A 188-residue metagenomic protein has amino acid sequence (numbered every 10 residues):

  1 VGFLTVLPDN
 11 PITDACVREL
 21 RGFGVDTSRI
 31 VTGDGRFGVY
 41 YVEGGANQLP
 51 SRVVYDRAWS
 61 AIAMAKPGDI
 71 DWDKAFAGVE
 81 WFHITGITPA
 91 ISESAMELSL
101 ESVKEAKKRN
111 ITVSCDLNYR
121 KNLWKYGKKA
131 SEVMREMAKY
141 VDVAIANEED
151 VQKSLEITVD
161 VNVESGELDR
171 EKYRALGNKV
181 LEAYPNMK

Functional and structural regions predicted by a protein language model:
V1, T27, V113-S114, I145: Hydrophobic beta-strand scaffold residues
L4-G86: Conserved N-terminal subdomain of the carbohydrate kinase-like
R21, L100, K104-K108, A138: Anion (oxyanion) recognition and catalysis
A58, I87, N118-N122, E149: Active-site beta-loop-alpha junctions enriched in small/polar residues
D69-I70, M96-E101, G127-R135: Charged helix-capping and loop-helix junction motifs
E105-T112, Y184-M187: A short helix->loop->beta-strand "cap" motif at the edges of active sites that frequently abuts
R109-N118, L123: Short beta-strand/loop segments at the ligand-binding rim of alpha/beta enzyme cores
L123-M187: Conserved phosphate/ATP/ADP-binding segment of small-molecule kinases
